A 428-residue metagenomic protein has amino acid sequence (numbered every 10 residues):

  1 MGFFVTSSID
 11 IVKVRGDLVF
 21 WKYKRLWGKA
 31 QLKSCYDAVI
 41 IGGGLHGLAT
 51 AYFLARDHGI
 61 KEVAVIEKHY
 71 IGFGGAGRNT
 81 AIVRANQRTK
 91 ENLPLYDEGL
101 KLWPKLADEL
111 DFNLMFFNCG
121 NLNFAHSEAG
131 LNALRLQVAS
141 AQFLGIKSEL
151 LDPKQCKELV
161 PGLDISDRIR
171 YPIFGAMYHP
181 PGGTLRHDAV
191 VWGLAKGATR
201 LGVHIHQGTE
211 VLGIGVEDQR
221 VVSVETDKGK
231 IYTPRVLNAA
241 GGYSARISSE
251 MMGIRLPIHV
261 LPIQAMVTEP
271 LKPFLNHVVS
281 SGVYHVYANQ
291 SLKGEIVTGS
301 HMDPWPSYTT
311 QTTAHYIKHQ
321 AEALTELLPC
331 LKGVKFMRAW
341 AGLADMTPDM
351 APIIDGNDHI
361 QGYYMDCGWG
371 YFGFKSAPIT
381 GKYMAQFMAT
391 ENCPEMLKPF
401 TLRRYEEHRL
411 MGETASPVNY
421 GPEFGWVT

Functional and structural regions predicted by a protein language model:
M1-A38, F53-K61, E423-T428: Extreme N-terminal leader/targeting segments of oxidoreductases
G42-L48, K68: Glycine-rich Rossmann-fold phosphate-binding loop(s) that bind the pyrophosphate of adenine dinucleotide cofactors
Y52-R56, A81-V83, F112-G120, G213-V221 (+3 more regions): Active-site substrate-recognition segment that forms the wall of the catalytic cavity or substrate channel
A55-G77: Glycine-rich FAD pyrophosphate-binding loop
T80-G162, H285, A323-L324: Dinucleotide-binding Rossmann-like beta1-alpha1 core, especially the glycine-rich loop that anchors the ADP
P94-D97, F124-A133, M177-K196, H206 (+1 more regions): Short beta-strand to alpha-helix junction loop
A176-R235, Y243: Helical element adjacent to the flavin cofactor pocket in flavoenzyme catalytic cores
T325-T428: C-terminal catalytic lobe of FAD-dependent flavoproteins
